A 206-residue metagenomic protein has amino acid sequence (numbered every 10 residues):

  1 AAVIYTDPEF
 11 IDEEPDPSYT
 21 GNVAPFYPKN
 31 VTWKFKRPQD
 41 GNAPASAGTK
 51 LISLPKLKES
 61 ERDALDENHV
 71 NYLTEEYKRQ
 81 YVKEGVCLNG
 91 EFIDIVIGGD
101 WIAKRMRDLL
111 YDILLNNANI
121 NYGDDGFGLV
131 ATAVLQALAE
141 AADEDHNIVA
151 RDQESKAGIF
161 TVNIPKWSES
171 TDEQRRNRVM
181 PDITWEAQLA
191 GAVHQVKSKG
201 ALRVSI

Functional and structural regions predicted by a protein language model:
A1-V130: Extended basic-aromatic, gly/pro-enriched interface segments that bind polyanionic ligands
G85-I206: Structured, hydrophobic secondary-structure cores that serve as assembly/anchoring elements
